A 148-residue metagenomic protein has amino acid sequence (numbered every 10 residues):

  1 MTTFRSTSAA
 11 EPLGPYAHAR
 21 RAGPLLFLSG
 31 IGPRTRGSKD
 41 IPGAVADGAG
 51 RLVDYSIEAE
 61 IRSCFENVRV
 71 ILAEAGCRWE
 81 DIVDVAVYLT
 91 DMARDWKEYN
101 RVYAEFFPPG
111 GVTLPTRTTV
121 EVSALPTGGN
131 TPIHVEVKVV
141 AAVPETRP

Functional and structural regions predicted by a protein language model:
M1-E66, V70-V83, L89-P148: N-terminal presequence-like segments and the immediate start of the first folded domain
